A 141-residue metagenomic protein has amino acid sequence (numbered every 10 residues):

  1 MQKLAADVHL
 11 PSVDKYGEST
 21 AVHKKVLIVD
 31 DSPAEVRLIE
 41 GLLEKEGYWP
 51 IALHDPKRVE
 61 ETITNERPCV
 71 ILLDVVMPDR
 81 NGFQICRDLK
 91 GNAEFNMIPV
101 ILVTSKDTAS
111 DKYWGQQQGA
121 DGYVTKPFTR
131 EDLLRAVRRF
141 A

Functional and structural regions predicted by a protein language model:
M1-L27, E40, E131-A141: Non-catalytic signal-transmission and effector/linker regions of two-component phosphorelay proteins
V36, P78-D79, N96, T108: The feature encodes the CheY-like receiver
R37-K45: Charged docking surfaces used in two-component/phosphorelay signaling
G47-D55, T62: Short hydrophobic/Thr-rich beta-strand motif most characteristic of the beta2 strand and flanking loop of CheY-like
E66-L72, M77: Active-site beta3 strand of CheY-like receiver
